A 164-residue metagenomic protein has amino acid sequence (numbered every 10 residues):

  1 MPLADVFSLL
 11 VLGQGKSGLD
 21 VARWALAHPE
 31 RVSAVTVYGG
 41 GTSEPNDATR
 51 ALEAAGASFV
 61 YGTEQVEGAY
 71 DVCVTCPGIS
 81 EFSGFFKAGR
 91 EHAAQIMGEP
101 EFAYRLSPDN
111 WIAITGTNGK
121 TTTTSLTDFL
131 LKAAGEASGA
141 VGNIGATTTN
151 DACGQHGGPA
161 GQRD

Functional and structural regions predicted by a protein language model:
M1-G98, F102: N-terminal leader/targeting and accessory segments in enzymes
G68, P77-D164: Phosphate-binding loop of NTP-binding sites
